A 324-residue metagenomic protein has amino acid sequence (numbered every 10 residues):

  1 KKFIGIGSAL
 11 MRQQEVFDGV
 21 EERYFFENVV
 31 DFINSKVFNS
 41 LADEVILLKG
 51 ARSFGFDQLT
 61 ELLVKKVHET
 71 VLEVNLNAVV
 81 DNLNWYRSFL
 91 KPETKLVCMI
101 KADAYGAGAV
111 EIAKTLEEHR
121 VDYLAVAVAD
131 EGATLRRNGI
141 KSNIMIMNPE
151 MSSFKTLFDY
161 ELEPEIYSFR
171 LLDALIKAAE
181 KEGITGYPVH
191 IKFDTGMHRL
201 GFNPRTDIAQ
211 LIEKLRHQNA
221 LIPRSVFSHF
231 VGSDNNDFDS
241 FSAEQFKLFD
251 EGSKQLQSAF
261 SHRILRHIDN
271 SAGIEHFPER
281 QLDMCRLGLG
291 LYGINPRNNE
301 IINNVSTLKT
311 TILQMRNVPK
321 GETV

Functional and structural regions predicted by a protein language model:
K1-D81, S88, Y123, A127-A129: ATP-dependent carboxylate-amine ligase
F3, R23, I46, L96 (+5 more regions): Hydrophobic/aromatic residues located in beta-strands of well-ordered beta-sheets within soluble catalytic
R12, S88-L175, H276: N-terminal active-site wall of soluble small-molecule enzyme domains
V20-N28, V67-E69, K141-E150, E163-S168 (+2 more regions): Short hydrophobic/aromatic-enriched beta-strand-loop microsegments
F25-F32, L72-N77, D130, N148-S152 (+4 more regions): Short, acidic/turn-prone active-site loops that include or flank metal/cofactor- and phosphate-binding residues
V64-N75, K114, D159-P164, F238: Glycine-rich tight-turn/loop motif centered on a GG-T
V71, A78-L83, S88-F89, A102-T115 (+4 more regions): Active-site loop/helix belt of alpha/beta enzymes
K320-V324: Short, solvent-exposed secondary-structure boundary/capping segments
